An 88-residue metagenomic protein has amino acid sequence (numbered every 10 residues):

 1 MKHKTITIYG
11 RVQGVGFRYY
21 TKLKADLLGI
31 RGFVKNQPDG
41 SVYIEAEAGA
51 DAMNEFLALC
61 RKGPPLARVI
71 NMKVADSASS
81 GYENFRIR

Functional and structural regions predicted by a protein language model:
M1-R88: Intrinsically disordered, low-complexity, mixed-charge
